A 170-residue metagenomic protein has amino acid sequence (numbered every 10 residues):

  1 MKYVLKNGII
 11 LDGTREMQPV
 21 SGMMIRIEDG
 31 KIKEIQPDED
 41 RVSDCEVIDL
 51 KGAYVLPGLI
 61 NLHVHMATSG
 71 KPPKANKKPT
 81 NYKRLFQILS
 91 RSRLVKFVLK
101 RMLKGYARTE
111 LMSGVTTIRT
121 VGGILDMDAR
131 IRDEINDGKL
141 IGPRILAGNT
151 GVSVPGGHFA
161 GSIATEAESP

Functional and structural regions predicted by a protein language model:
M1-R41, V55: N-terminal metal-binding scaffold of metallo-dependent hydrolase/deaminase domains
V4, C45-D49, A147: Conserved beta-strand scaffold positions in the cores of enzyme catalytic domains, especially in NTP/NDP-utilizing
G8, I25, G30, G52 (+3 more regions): Divalent metal-coordination and catalytic microenvironments
G13, I35, S69-G70, P155: Residues that scaffold the ATP/ADP-binding catalytic core of kinase and kinase-like folds
M23-M24, E46, P143: Extracytoplasmic/periplasmic beta-strand context in beta-sandwich domains, especially the cupredoxin/COX2 CuA-binding
D38, L50-K51, G148-T150: Conserved beta-strand termini and adjacent loop/short-helix elements that scaffold enzyme active sites in alpha/beta
Y54-E134, H158: Metal-associated gating/positioning segment near the N- to mid-region
K139-P170: Metal-coordinating catalytic core of metallo-dependent amide/deamination hydrolases
